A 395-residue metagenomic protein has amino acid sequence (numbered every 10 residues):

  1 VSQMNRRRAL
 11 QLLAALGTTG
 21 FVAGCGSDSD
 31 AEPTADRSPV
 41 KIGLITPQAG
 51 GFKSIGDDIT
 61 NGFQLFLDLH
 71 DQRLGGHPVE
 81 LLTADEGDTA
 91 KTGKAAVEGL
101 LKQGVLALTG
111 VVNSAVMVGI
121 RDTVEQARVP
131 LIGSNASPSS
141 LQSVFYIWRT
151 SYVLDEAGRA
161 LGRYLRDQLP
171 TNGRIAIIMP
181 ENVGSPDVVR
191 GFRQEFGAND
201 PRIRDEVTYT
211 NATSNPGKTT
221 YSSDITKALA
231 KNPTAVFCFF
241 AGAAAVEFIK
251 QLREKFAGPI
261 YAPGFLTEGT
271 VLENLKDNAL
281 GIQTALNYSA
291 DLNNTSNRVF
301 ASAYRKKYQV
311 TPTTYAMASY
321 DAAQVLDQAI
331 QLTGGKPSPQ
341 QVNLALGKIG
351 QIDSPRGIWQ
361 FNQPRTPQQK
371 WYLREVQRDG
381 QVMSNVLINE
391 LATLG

Functional and structural regions predicted by a protein language model:
V1-G20: N-terminal secretory signal peptides and thylakoid transit peptides that target proteins across membranes
A23-G24: C-terminal motif of bacterial Sec signal peptides marking the signal peptidase cleavage site
S29, P33, D58-I59, L69 (+4 more regions): Beta-alpha junction/loop-to-helix N-cap segments that form part of ligand/metal-binding clefts
T34-D36, G43-G62, A84-A90, V112-N113 (+3 more regions): Extracytoplasmic "Venus flytrap"
I55-H70, T92, L131, A157-L161 (+3 more regions): Short, solvent-exposed amphipathic alpha-helices that sit in or adjacent to ligand/effector-binding or catalytic
A95, S139-S140, I147-K255, A290-V299: Extracellular/periplasmic Venus flytrap/periplasmic-binding protein
I249-Y320, S384-L394: Extracellular/periplasmic periplasmic-binding protein-like sensory domains
K306-A316, D327-M383: Segments of small-molecule ligand-sensing domains
